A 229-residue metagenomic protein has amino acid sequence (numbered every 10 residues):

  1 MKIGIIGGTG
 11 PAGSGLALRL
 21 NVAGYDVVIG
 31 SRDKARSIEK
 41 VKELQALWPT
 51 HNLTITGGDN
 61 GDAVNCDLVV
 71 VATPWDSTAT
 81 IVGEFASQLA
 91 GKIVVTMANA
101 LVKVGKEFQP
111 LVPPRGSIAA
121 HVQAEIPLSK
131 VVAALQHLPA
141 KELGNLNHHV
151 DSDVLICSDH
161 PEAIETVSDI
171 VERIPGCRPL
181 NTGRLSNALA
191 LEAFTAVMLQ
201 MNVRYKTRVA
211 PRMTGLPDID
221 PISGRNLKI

Functional and structural regions predicted by a protein language model:
M1-E43: NAD(P)+-binding Rossmann beta1-loop-alpha1 motif at the extreme N-terminus of oxidoreductases
L47-T56, P127-K130, C177: A short helix-to-beta-strand connector/capping loop
W48-I93, A100-K106: Rossmann-like NAD(P)-binding element
V94, A98-G116, A133: Conserved Rossmann-fold NAD(P)-dependent oxidoreductase catalytic core, especially the SDR/UDP-sugar
E107-R115, N145-E162: Short beta-strand and adjoining strand-loop segment in the mid-core of the Rossmann-like NAD(P)-dependent dehydrogenase
P114-L135: Rossmann-fold dehydrogenase core element
S152-I229: Active-site-lining helix/loop region of Rossmann-like oxidoreductase modules
